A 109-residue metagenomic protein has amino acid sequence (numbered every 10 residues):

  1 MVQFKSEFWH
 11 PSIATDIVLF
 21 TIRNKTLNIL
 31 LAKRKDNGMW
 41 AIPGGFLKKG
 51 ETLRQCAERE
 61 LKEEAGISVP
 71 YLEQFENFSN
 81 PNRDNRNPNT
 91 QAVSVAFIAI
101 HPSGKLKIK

Functional and structural regions predicted by a protein language model:
V2-I42, R54, V69: N-terminal strand-loop-strand
D16, D36, E76, D84-N87: Acidic-enriched, low-complexity/disordered segments with a strong bias for Aspartate over Glutamate
V18, P43, F75, I98: Residues in well-ordered beta-strands of folded domains
L47-Y71, F78-K109: Unchanged
